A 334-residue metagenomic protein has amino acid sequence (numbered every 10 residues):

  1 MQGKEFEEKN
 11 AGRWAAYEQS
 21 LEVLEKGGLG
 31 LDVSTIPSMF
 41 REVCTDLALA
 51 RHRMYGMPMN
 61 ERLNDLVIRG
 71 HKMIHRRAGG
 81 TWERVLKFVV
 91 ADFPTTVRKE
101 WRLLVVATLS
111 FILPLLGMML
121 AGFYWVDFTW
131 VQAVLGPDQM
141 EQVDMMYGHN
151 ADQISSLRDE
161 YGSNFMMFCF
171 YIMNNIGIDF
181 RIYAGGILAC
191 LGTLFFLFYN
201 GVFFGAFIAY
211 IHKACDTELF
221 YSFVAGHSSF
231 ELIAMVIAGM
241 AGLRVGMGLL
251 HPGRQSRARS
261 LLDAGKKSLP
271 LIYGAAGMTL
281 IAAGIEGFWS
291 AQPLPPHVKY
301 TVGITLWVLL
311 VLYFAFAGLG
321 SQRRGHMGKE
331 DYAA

Functional and structural regions predicted by a protein language model:
M1-K87: Soluble N-terminal domains of membrane-associated systems
N64, M119-Y147: Interfacial/capping segments of alpha-helical transmembrane domains
L86-W101, L157-R158, A258-L261: Cytosolic juxtamembrane amphipathic/interface segments immediately preceding and feeding into a transmembrane helix
T95-L113: Alpha-helical transmembrane segments and their helix-start/interface "positive-inside/aromatic belt" motifs in integral
S110-M119, L306-F314: Hydrophobic core segments of alpha-helical transmembrane domains in multi-pass membrane transport and ion-translocation
E141-D144, F165, C169, Y221-F230: Short aromatic-rich membrane-water interface segments that cap or initiate transmembrane helices in multi-pass membrane
S156-G192: Individual transmembrane alpha-helix segments
I178-A334: Generic detector of multi-pass transmembrane helix bundles and their immediately adjacent loops in polytopic membrane
